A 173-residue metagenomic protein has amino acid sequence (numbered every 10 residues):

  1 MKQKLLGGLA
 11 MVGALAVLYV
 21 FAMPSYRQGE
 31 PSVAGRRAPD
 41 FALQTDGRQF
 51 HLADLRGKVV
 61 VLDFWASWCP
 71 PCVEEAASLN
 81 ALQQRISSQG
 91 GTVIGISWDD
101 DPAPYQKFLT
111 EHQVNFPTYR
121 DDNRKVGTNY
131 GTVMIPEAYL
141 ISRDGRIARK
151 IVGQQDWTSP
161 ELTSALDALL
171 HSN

Functional and structural regions predicted by a protein language model:
M1-D40, P160, N173: N-terminal targeting signals for export/organelle localization
D40-V60: A short beta-strand-turn-helix
F41, F50, F64-W65, F108 (+2 more regions): Conserved hydrophobic/aromatic "anchor" residues that stabilize well-ordered secondary structure elements
K58-V60, F64-W68, M134: Short pre-active-site segment immediately N-terminal to redox-active cysteine/selenocysteine motifs in thiol-based
V61-D63, G95, Y139-L140: Hydrophobic beta-strand core positions in alpha/beta domains
V73-H112, D122-N129, S164: Structural microenvironment flanking redox-active thiols in thiol-disulfide oxidoreductases
K107-V114, R120-L169: Thiol/disulfide oxidoreductase modules built on the thioredoxin-like
